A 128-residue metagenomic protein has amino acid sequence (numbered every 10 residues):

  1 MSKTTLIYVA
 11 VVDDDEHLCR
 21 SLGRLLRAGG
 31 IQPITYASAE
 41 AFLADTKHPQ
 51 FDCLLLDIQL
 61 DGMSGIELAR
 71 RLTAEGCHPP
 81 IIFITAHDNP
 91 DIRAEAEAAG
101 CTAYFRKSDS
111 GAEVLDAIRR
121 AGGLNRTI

Functional and structural regions predicted by a protein language model:
M1-A10, E16-G23, S38, A112-I128: Non-catalytic signal-transmission and effector/linker regions of two-component phosphorelay proteins
T35-C53: Acidic, metal-coordinating helix/loop segments flanking the phosphotransfer/catalytic sites of two-component signaling
A37-S38, S64-E67: Acidic catalytic/metal-coordinating carboxylates
A44, I66-C77: Short amphipathic alpha-helix used as the core "switch/output" element in two-component signaling
D57, T85: Active-site residues of response regulator receiver
L60-G62: Receiver (REC) domain active-site loop signature in two-component systems and cognate sites in sensor histidine kinases
E67, D88-A103, D109: Alpha4 helix (beta4-alpha4-beta5 surface) of REC/receiver domains from two-component response regulators
E75, A86-D88: Short, conserved "switch-loop" micro-motifs in signal-transduction and mechanochemical regulators
